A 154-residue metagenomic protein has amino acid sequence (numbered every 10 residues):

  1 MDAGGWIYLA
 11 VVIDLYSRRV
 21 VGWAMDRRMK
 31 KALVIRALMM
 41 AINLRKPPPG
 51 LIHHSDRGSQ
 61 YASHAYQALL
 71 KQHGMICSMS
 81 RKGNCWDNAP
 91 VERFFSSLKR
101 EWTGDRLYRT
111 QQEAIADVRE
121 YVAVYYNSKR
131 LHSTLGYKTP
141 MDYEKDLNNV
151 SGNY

Functional and structural regions predicted by a protein language model:
M1-Y154: Charged DNA-binding/catalytic regions of mobile-element recombinases
